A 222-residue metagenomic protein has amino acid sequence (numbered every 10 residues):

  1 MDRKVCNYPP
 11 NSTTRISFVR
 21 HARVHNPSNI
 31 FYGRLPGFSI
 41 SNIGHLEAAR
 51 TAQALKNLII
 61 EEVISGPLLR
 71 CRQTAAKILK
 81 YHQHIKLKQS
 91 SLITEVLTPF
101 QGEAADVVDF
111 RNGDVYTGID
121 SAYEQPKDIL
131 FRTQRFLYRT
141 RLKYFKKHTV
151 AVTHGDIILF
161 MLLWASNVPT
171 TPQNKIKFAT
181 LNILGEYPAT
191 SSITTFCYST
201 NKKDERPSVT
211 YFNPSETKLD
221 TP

Functional and structural regions predicted by a protein language model:
M1-S41, D156: Mobile, glycine- and charge-enriched loop segments and immediately flanking short secondary-structure elements within
M1-T14, H84, E95-V108, L142 (+1 more regions): Acidic, low-complexity terminal tails and accessory targeting/binding regions of phosphate-metabolizing enzymes
R3-C6, P10-N11, A49-D120, P188-T190: Phosphate-coordination/substrate-recognition cap region in phosphate-metabolizing enzymes
I16, F145-G155: Generic beta-sheet signal
R23-Q73, I78, E124-L130: Loop-to-helix element that buttresses phosphate recognition and phosphoryl-transfer chemistry
H25-S28, C71-T74, V96-P99, I158-M161 (+1 more regions): Short catalytic/ligand-binding loop motif for oxyanion handling, primarily in non-cytosolic enzymes, centered on
A54-N57, K77-Y81, R139, K143 (+1 more regions): Active-site catalytic microenvironments for nucleophilic, acid-base chemistry
G118-K146: Internal catalytic-core helix/loop-beta-alpha segment that presents or stabilizes conserved functional determinants
